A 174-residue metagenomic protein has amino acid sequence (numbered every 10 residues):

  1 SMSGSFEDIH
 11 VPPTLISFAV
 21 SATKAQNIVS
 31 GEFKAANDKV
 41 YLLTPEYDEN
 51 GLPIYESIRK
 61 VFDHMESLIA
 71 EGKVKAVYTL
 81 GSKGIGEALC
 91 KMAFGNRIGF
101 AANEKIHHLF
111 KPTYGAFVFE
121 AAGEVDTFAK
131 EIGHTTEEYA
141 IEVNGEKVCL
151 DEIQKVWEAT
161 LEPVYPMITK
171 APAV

Functional and structural regions predicted by a protein language model:
S1-T113, A122-V174: Intein/HINT protein-splicing elements and their conserved insertion hotspots or analogous self-processing inserts
A116: Electrostatic, structured charged patches in enzyme active sites and in nucleic-acid/phosphate-binding
